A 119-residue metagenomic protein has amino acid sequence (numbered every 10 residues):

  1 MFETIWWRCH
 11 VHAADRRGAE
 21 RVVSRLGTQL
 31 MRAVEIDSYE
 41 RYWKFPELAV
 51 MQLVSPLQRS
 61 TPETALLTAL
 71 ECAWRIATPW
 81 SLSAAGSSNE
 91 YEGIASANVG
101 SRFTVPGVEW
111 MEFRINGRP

Functional and structural regions predicted by a protein language model:
M1-G27: Short, extreme N-terminal segment that most often corresponds to the first beta-strand
R16-R17, K44-P46: A short, structured loop/turn motif at beta-sheet edges
R25-R32, P46-P119: Charged interaction segments
R32-K44: Short, glycine- and small/hydrophobic-rich beta-strand elements in well-ordered beta-sheets
